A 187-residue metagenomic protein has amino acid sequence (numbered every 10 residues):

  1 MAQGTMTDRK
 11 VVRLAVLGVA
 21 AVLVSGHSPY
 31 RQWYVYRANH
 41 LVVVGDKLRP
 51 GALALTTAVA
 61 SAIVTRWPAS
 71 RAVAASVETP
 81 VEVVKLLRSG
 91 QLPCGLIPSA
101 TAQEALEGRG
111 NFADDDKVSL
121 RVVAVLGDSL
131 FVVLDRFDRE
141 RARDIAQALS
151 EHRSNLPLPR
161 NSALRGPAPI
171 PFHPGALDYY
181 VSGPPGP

Functional and structural regions predicted by a protein language model:
S28-V43, P174, Y179-P187: Immediate post-signal peptide segment of exported/extracytoplasmic ligand-binding proteins
Y36-A52, A72-S76: Short, well-ordered beta-strand elements
G45, A124-R141: A bilobed periplasmic-binding-protein/Venus flytrap-type ligand-binding module shared by bacterial periplasmic
A52-P68: Short, polar/charged alpha-helical segment
T57-A58, P80-P93: Short helices/loops that flank or line small-molecule/ion binding pockets
P68-K85, F172-P174: Short helix-initiation/N-cap motifs at beta->coil->alpha
R88, L92-D114: A ligand-binding cleft/hinge motif common to bilobed small-molecule-binding domains
S154-P187: An extracytoplasmic/periplasmic, membrane-proximal ligand-sensing/linker region
